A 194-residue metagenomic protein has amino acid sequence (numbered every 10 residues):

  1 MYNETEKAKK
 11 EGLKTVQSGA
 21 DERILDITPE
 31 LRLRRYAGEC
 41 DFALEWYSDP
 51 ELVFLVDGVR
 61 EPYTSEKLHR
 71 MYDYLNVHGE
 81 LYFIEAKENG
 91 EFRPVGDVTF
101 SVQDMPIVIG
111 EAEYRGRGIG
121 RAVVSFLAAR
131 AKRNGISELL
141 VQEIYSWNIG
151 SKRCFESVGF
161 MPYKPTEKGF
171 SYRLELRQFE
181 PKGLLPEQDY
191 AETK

Functional and structural regions predicted by a protein language model:
M1-R70, Q178-K194: A short, well-structured alpha-helix characteristic of acyl/acetyltransferase catalytic modules
M71-F83: A short helix-loop-beta-strand connector motif used in the catalytic cores of GNAT acetyltransferases and, in some
F83, E91-D104: Conserved beta-strand in the GNAT
E85, D104-R117, I144-Y145: A short, internal acetyl-CoA/4′-phosphopantetheine-binding micro-motif in the GNAT/acyltransferase core
G116-R130, K152-S157: Conserved acetyl-CoA-binding loop-helix of GNAT-fold acetyltransferases
V141-K152: Conserved beta-strand-loop-alpha-helix junction that forms the acyl-donor binding cleft
Q142-E143, E156-E175: Conserved catalytic-core motifs of GNAT/GCN5-like acyltransferases
